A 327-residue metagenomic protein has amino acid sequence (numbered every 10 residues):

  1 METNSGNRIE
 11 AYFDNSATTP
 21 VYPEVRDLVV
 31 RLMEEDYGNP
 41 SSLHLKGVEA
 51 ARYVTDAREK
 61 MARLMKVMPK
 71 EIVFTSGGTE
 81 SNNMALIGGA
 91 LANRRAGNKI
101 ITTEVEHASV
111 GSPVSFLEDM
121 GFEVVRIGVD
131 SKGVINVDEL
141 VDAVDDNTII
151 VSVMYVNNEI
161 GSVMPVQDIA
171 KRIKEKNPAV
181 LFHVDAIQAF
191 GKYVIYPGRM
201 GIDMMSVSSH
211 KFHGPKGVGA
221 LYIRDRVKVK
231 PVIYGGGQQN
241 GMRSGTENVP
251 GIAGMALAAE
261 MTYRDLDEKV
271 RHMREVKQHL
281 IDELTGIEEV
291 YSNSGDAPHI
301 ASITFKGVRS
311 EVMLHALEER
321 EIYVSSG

Functional and structural regions predicted by a protein language model:
M1-G327: Pyridoxal 5′-phosphate
